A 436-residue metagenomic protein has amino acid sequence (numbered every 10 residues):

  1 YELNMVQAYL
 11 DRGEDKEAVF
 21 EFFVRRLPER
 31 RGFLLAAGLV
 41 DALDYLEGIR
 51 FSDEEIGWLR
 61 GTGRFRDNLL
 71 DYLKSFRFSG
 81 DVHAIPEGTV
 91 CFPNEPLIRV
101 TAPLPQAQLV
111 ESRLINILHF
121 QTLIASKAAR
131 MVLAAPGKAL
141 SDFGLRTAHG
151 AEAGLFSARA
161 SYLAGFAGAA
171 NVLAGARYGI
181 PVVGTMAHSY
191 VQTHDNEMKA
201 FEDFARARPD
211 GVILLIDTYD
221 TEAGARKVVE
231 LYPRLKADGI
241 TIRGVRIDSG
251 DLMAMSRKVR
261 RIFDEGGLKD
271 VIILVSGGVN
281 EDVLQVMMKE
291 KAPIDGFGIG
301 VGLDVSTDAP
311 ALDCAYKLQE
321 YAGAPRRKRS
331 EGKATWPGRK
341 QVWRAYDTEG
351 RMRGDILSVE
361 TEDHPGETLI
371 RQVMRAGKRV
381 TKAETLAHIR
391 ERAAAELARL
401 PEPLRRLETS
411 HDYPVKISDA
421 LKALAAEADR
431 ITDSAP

Functional and structural regions predicted by a protein language model:
Y1-E17, R26-P28, R64, L70-S79 (+3 more regions): Buried, small/hydrophobic-residue-enriched core segments of structured protein domains
Y1-F20, E29-R31, R261-G266, V271 (+1 more regions): Gly/Ser/Thr/Ala-enriched C-terminal appendages of enzymes
Y1-R64: Intrinsically disordered, low-complexity, positively charged segments
D44-I49, A84-E87, C91: An N-terminal, globular interaction/scaffold subdomain
F51, V172, G179-I180, A292 (+1 more regions): Short aromatic/hydrophobic-glycine micro-motifs
G57-W58, S126-R130, G144, R405-H411: Short coil/turn segments at secondary-structure boundaries
I242, D248-G250, K269-S276, G298: A conserved active-site cap/scaffold subdomain adjacent to cofactor or substrate pockets
